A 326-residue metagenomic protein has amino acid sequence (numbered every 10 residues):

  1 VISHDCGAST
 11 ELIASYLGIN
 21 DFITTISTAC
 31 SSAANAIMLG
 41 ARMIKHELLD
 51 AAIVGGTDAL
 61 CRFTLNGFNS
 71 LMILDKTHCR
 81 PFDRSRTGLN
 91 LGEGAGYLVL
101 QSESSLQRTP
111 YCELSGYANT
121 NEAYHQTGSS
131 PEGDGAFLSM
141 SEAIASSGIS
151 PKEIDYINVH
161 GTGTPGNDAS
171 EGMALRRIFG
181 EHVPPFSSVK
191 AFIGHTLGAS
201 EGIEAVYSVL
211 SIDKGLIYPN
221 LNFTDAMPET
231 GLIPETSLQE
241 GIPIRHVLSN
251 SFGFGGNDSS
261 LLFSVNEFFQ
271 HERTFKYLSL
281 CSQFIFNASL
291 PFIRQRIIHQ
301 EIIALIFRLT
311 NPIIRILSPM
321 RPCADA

Functional and structural regions predicted by a protein language model:
V1-L39, T64-N66, S70-L91, G172-G202: Conserved catalytic cysteine-centered active-site region of acyl-thioester-dependent Claisen-condensing enzymes
G7-S9, E132-G148, A174, I178 (+1 more regions): Short, well-ordered amphipathic alpha-helical segments that serve as non-catalytic structural scaffolds within diverse
I13, A33, G40, F68 (+6 more regions): Conserved small-residue
L48-S70, D75-R86, Y117-P131, V159-D168 (+1 more regions): Acyl-CoA/ACP chain-elongation machinery
L74, H78-S147, Y156: Condensing-enzyme catalytic core mediating Claisen C-C bond formation in acyl metabolism
L98-S102, R176, E235, L262-N266: Short beta-strand-to-turn element immediately C-terminal to the catalytic PLP-Schiff-base lysine in fold type I
I316-D325: Short, intrinsically disordered C-terminal tails of secreted or membrane-associated proteins
